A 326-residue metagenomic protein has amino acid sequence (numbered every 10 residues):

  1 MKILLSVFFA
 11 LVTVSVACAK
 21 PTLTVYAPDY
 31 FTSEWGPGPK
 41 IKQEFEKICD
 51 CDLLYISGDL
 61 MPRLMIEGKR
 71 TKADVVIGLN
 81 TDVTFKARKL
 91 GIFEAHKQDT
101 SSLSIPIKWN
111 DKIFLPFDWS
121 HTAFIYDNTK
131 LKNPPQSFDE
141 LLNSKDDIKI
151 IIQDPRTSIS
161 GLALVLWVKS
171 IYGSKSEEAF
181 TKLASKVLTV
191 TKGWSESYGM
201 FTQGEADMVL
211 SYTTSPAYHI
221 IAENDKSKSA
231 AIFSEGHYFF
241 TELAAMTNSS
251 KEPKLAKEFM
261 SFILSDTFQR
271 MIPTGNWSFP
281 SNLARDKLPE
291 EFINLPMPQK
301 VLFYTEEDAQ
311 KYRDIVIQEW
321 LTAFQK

Functional and structural regions predicted by a protein language model:
S6-S15: Bacterial N-terminal signal peptides
T22, A27-P37, P62, T71-A206: Extracytoplasmic ligand-binding site segments that recognize negatively charged/polar headgroups
P39-L53: Short alpha-helix C-terminal cap/hinge motif
D82-K86, T202, A206-S227: A ligand-binding cleft/hinge motif common to bilobed small-molecule-binding domains
L103-P106, S120, F180-A184, V190-T191 (+3 more regions): Periplasmic-binding protein-like
A123-K130, K169, F240-E252, M271-I272: A bilobed periplasmic-binding-protein/Venus flytrap-type ligand-binding module shared by bacterial periplasmic
T247-F303: Mature extracytoplasmic/periplasmic domains
P289-K326: Extracellular/periplasmic bilobal clamshell ligand-binding domains
